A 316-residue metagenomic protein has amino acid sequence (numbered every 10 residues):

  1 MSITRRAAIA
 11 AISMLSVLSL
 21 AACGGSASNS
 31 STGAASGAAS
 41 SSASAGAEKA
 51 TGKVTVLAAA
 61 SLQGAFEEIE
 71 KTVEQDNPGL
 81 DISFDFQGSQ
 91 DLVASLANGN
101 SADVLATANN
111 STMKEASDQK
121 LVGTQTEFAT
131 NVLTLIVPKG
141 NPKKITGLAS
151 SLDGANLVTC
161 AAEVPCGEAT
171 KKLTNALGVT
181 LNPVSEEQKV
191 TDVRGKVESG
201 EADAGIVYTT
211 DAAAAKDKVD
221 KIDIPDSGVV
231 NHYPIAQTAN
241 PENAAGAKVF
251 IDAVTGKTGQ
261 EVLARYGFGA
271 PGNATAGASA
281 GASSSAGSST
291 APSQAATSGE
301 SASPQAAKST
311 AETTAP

Functional and structural regions predicted by a protein language model:
M1-A21: Sec-dependent bacterial lipoprotein signal peptides
S2, S16, G24-L62, E67-K71 (+7 more regions): Exported/periplasmic ABC-transporter solute-binding proteins
N77-F84: A generic structural motif
G79, S101-A102, A202: Short, high-confidence coil segments that cap the C-terminus of an alpha-helix and link into the following beta-strand
F86-V93, S101-A116, V122: Ligand-binding clamshell of periplasmic/extracellular solute-binding protein-like
V132: PIN/NYN-family metal-dependent endoribonuclease catalytic core
